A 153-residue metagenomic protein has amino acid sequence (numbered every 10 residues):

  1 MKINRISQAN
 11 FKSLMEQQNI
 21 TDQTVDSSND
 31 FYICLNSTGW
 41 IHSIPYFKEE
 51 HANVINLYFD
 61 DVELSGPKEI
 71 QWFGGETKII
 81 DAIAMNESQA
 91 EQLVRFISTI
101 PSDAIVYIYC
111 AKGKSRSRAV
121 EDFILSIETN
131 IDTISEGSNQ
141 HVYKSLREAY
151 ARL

Functional and structural regions predicted by a protein language model:
M1-E63: Glycine-rich, flexible N-terminal cofactor/catalytic loop recognition
M1-K2, E50-V54, T99, I127-T133: Structural alpha-beta junctions
M15-T21, L93-I100, L146, Y150: Hydrophobic, Leu/Ile/Phe/Ala-enriched alpha-helical segments that form helix-helix packing faces
I41-H42, S65, K114-A119: Short catalytic/ligand-binding loop motif for oxyanion handling, primarily in non-cytosolic enzymes, centered on
I55, F59-V106: Helix-loop module immediately N-terminal to the HCX5R catalytic loop in PTP-like cysteine phosphatase domains
E91-I97, A111-K114, E136-S138: Recognition helices and adjacent regulatory flanks at domain boundaries
T99-E128: Catalytic cysteine-centered active loop of the rhodanese-like fold, especially the PTP/DSP P-loop
D122, S126-L153: Cysteine-dependent PTP/DSP-like catalytic domain, specifically the C-terminal lobe
